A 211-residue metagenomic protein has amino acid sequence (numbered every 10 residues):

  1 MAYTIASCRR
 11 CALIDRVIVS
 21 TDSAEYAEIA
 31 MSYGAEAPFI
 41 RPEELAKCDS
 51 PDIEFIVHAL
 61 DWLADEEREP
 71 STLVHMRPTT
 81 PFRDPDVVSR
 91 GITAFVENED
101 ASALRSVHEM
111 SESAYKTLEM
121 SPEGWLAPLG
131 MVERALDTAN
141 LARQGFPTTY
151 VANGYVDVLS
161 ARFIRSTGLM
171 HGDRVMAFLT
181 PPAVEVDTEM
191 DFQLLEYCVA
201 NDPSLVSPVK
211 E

Functional and structural regions predicted by a protein language model:
M1-S20: N-terminal glycine-rich phosphate-binding loop and ensuing alpha1 helix
L13, Y33-A35, P122: Short, structured coil segments at secondary-structure junctions
L13-I18, S102, P182-A183: Short active-site oxyanion
D15, E36, S71, S102-L104: Conserved acidic residues
D22-E25, F163-I164: Short, polar loop motifs at secondary-structure junctions
E25-V74, R83-T93: Short phosphate-binding loop-to-helix
E54, P81-L169, D173, L179-T180: Conserved core of the sugar-phosphate nucleotidyltransferase
S166, A177-F178, A183-E211: Hydrophobic helical membrane-anchoring modules
